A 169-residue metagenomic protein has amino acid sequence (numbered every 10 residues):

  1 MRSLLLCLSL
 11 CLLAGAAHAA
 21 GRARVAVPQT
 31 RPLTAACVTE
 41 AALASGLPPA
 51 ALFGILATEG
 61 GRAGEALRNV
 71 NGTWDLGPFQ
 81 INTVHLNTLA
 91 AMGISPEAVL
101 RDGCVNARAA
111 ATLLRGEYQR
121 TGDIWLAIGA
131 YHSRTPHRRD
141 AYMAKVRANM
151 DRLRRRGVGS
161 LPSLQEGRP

Functional and structural regions predicted by a protein language model:
L5-G15: Bacterial N-terminal signal peptides
A20-P169: Catalytic glycan-binding domains that act on GlcNAc-containing polysaccharides
